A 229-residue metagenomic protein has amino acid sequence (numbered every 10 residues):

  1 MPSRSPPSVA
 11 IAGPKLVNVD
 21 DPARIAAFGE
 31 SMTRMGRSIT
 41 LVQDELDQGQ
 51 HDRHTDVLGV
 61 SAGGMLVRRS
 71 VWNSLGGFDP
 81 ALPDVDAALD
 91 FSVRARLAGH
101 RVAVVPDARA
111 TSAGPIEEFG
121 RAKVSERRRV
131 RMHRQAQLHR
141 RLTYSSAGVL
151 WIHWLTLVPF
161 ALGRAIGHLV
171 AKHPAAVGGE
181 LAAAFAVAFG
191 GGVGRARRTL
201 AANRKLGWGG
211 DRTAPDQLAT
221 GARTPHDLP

Functional and structural regions predicted by a protein language model:
M1-R37: Conserved donor NDP-sugar-binding/catalytic core segment of glycosyltransferases
I11-G13, D20, T40, V104-P106 (+1 more regions): Hydrophobic residues in well-ordered beta-strands that form the structural core
P14, T33-V57, N73: Short, flexible, basic/aromatic active-site loop/helix in glycosyltransferases
L41, L66-V67, A88-D90, R164-H168 (+1 more regions): Catalytic-site signature of metal-activated, phosphate-bearing donor transferases, centered on the GT-A/GT-A-like
D52, L58-R109: A short, conserved alpha-helix in the catalytic core of glycosyltransferases
L97, R101-F189: Active-site-adjacent helix/loop segment of glycosyltransferases that harbors family-specific signature motifs
L181-P229: Membrane-interface aromatic/basic loop that binds lipid-linked glycans or pyrophosphate carriers, typified by
